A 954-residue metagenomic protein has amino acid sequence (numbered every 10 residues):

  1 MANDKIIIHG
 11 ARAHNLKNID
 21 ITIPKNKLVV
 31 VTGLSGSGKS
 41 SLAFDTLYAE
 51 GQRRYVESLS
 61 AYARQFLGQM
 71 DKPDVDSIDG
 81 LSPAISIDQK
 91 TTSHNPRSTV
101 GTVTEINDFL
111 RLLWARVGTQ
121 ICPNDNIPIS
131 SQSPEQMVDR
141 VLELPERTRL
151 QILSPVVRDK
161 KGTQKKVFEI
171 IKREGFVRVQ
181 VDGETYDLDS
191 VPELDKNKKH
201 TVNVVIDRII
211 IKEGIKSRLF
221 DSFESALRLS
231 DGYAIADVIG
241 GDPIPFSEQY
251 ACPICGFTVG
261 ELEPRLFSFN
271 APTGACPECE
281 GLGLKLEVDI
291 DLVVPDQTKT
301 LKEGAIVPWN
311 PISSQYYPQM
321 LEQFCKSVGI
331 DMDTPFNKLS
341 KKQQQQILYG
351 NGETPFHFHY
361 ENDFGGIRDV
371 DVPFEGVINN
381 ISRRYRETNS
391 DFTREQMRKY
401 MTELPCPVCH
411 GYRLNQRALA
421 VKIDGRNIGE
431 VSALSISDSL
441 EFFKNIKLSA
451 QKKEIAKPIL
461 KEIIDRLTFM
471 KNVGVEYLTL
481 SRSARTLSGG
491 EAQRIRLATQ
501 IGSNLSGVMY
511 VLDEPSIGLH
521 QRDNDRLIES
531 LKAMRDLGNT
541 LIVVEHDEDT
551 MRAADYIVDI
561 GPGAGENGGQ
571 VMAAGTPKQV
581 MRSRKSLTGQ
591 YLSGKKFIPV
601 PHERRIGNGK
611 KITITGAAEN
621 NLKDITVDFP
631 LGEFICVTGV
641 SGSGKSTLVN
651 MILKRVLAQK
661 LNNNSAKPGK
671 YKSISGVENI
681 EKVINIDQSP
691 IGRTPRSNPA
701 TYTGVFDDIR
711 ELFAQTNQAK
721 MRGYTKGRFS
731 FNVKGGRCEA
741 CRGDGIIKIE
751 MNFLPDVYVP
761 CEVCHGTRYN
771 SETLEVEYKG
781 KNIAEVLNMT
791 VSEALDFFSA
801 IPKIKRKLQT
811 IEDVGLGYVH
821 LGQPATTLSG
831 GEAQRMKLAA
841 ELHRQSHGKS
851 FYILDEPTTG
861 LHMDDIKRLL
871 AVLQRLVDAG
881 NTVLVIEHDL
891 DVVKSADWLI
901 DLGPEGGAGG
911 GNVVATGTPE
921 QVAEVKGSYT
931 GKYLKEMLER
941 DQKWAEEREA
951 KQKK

Functional and structural regions predicted by a protein language model:
M1-K954: Conserved phosphate-binding elements of NTP-dependent enzyme cores
